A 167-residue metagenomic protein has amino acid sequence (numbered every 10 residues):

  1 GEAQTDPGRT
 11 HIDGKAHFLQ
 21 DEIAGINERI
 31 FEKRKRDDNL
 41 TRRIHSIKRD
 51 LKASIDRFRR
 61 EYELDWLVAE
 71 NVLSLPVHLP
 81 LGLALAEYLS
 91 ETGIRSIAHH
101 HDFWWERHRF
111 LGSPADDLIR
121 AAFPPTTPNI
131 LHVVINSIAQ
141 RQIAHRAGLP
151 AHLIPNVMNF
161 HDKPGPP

Functional and structural regions predicted by a protein language model:
G1-P167: Catalytic cores of nucleotide-sugar-dependent glycosyltransferases that transfer UDP/GDP/TDP-activated
